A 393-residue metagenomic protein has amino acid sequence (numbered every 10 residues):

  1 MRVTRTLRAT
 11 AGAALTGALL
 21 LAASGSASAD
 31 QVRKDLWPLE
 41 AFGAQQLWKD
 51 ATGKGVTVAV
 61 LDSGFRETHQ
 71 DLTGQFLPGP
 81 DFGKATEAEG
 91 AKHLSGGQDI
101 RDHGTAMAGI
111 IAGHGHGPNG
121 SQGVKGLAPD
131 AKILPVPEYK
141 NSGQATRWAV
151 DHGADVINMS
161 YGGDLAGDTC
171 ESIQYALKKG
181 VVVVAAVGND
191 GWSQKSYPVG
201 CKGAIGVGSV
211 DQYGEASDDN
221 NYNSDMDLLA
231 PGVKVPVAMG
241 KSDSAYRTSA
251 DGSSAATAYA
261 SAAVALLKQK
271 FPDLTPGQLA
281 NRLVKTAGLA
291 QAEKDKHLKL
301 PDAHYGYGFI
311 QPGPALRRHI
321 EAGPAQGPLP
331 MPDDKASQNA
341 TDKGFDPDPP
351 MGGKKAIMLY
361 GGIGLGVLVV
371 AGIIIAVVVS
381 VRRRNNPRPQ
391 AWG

Functional and structural regions predicted by a protein language model:
R2-G55, Q70-D71: Protease zymogen maturation seam
G43-A88: Acidic-leg catalytic submotif of subtilisin-like serine proteases
A88-E89, Q212-S254: Catalytic-core environment of secreted peptidases
G90-D164: Subtilisin-like peptidase catalytic core
I110-I111, V233-P301: Hydrolase catalytic cores
P135-C201, A245-D251, A255: Substrate-binding/access-modulating region of protease and related hydrolase catalytic domains
D218, D273-I363: C-terminal subdomain of the subtilisin-like protease fold in secreted/lumenal serine endopeptidases
F345-G393: Hydrophobic single-pass membrane-targeting/anchoring helices
